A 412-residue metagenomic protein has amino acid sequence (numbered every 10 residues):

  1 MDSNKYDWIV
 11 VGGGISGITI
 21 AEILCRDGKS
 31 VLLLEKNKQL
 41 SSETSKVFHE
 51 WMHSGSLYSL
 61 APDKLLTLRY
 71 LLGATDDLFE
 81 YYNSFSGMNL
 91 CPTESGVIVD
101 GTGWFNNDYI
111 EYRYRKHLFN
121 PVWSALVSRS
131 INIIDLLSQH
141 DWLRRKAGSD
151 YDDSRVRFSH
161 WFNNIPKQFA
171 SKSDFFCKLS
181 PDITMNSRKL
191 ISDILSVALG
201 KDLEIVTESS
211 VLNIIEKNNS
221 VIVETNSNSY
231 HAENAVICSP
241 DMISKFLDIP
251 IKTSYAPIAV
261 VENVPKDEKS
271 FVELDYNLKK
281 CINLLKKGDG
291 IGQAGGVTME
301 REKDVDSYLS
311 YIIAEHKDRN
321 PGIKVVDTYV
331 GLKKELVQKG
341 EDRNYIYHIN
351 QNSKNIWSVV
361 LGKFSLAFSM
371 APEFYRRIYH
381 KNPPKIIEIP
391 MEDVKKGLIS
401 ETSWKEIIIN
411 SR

Functional and structural regions predicted by a protein language model:
Y6-L33: N-terminal Rossmann-like FAD-binding beta1-loop-alpha1 element of flavoenzymes
S16, Q39, M242: Conserved Rossmann-like nucleotide-cofactor binding loop
T19-I23, E50-M52, M88, G103 (+2 more regions): Active-site substrate-recognition segment that forms the wall of the catalytic cavity or substrate channel
R26-V47: Glycine-rich FAD pyrophosphate-binding loop
E50-N163: Dinucleotide-binding Rossmann-like beta1-alpha1 core, especially the glycine-rich loop that anchors the ADP
E94-K116, D153-K201, V297, S353-L361: Helix-loop-beta segment of a Rossmann-like dinucleotide-binding subdomain
S173-N226, Y230, N234, C238-S239 (+1 more regions): Helical element adjacent to the flavin cofactor pocket in flavoenzyme catalytic cores
I323-R412: C-terminal catalytic lobe of FAD-dependent flavoproteins
